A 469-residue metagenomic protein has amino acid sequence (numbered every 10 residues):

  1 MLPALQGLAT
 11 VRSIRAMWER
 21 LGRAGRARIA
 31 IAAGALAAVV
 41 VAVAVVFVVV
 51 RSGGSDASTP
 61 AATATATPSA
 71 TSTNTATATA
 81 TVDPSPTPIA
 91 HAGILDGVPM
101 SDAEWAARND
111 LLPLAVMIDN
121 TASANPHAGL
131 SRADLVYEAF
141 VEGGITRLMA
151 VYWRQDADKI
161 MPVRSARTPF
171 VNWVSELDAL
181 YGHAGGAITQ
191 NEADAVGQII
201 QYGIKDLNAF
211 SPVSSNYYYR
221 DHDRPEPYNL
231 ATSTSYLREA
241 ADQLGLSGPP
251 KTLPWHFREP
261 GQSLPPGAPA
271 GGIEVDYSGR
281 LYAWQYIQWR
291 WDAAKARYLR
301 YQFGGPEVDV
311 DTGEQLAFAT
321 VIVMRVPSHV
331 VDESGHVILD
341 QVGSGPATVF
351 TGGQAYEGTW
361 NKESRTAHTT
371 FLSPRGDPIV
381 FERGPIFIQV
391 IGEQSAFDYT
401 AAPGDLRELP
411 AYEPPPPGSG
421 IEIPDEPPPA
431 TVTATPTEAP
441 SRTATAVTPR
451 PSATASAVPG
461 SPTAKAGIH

Functional and structural regions predicted by a protein language model:
M1-I29: Terminal targeting segments of Actinobacterial cell-envelope proteins
A4, V49, G313, G467-H469: Intrinsically disordered, low-complexity regions enriched for glutamine and histidine
A9-R12, I29, V48, T87 (+8 more regions): Residue-level marker of intrinsically disordered, low-complexity segments enriched for small/polar residues
V11, R26, A38, A57-P60 (+2 more regions): Intrinsically disordered, low-complexity, compositionally biased regions/tails
W18, D83-P84, I89-L135, E142-D425: A surface/extracellular/periplasmic glyco- and lipid-processing/surface-interacting theme
A33-V45: Core hydrophobic alpha-helical transmembrane segments of single-pass membrane proteins
V43-A64: C-terminal region of N-terminal signal peptides and the immediate post-cleavage residues of exported proteins
T59-H91, E413-P416, I421-H469: Ser/Thr-rich, Proline-interspersed low-complexity disordered segments
